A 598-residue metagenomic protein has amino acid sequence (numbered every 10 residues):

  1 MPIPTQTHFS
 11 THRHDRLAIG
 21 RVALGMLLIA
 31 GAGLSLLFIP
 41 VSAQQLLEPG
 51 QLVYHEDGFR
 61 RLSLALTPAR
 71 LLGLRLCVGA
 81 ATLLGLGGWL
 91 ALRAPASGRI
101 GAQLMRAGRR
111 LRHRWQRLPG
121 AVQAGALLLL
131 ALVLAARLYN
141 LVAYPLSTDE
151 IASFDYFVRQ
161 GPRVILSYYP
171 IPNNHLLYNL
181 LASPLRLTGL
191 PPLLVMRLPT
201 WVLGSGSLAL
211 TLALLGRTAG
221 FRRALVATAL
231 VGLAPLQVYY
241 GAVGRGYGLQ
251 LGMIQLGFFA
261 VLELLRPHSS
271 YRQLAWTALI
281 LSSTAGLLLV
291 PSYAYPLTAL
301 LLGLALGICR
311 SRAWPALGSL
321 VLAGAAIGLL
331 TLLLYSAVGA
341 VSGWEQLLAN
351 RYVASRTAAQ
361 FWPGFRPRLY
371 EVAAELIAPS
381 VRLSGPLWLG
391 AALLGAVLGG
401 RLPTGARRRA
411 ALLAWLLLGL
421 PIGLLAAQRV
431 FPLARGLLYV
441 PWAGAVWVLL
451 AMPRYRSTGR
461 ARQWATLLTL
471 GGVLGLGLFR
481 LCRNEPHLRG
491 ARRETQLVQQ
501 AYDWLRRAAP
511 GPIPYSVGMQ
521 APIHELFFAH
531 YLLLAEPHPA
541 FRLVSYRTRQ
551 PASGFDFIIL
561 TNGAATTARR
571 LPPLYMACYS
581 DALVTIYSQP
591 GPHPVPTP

Functional and structural regions predicted by a protein language model:
M1-L34, L66-A136, A323: Start-transfer (signal-anchor) and selected internal transmembrane alpha helices of multi-pass inner/ER membrane
H55, S292, W464-L583: Catalytic lumenal/periplasmic loop and adjoining terminal transmembrane helix of membrane glycan-assembly enzymes
L127, Q273-T277, L281, G324-G328 (+4 more regions): Signature aromatic-anchored transmembrane alpha helix within multi-pass, membrane-resident enzymes that catalyze glycan
D149, Y240-G241, G248-L251, Y295 (+4 more regions): Hydrophobic/aromatic-rich transmembrane helices and adjacent perimembrane loops
L198-T218, L256: Transmembrane-helix motifs of polytopic, lipid-linked glycan transferases
S207-T211, L304-R310, V381-R408: Hydrophobic, aromatic-rich transmembrane alpha-helices and their immediate juxtamembrane boundary segments
A227-T228, Y240, Q273-P291, A326: Membrane-interface alpha helices of multi-pass inner-membrane proteins
A260-R266, Q273-L274, P296-G328, E536: Perimembrane helix-loop-helix junctions
